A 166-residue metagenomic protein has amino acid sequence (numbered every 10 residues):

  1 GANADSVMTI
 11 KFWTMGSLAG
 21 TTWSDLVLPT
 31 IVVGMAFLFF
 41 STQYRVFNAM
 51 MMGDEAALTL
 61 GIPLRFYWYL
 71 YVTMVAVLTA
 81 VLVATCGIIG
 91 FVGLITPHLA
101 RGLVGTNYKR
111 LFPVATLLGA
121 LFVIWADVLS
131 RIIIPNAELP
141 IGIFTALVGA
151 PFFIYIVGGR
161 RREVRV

Functional and structural regions predicted by a protein language model:
G1-V166: Alpha-helical transmembrane segments in inner-membrane proteins
